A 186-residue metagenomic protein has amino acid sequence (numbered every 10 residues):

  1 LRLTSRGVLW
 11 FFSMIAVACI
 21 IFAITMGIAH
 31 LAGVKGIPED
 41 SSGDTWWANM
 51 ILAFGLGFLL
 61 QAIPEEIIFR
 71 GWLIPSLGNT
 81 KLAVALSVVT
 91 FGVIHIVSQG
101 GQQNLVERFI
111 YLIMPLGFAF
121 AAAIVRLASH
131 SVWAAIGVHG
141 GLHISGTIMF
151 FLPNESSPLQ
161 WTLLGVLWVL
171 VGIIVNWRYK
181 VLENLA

Functional and structural regions predicted by a protein language model:
L1-P64, I74, G100-E107, Y111: Juxtamembrane helix-loop-helix connectors linking adjacent transmembrane helices in multi-pass membrane enzymes
V8-A16, I51, K81-V89, L112-I113 (+2 more regions): Hydrophobic alpha-helical transmembrane segments
I15-G27, T162-V181: Hydrophobic core of alpha-helical transmembrane segments in multi-pass integral membrane proteins
C19-G27, V88-S98, G140-M149: Aromatic-anchored segments of alpha-helical transmembrane domains
I24, F69, L73, A121-A122: Hydrophobic/aromatic residues in alpha-helical transmembrane segments
G57-F58, T80-I96: Small-polar-interrupted transmembrane alpha-helices in polytopic inner-membrane proteins
I63-S87, L127-S131: Membrane-interface helix/loop boundary segments of multi-pass membrane proteins
E107-L164: Functionally important transmembrane alpha-helices
